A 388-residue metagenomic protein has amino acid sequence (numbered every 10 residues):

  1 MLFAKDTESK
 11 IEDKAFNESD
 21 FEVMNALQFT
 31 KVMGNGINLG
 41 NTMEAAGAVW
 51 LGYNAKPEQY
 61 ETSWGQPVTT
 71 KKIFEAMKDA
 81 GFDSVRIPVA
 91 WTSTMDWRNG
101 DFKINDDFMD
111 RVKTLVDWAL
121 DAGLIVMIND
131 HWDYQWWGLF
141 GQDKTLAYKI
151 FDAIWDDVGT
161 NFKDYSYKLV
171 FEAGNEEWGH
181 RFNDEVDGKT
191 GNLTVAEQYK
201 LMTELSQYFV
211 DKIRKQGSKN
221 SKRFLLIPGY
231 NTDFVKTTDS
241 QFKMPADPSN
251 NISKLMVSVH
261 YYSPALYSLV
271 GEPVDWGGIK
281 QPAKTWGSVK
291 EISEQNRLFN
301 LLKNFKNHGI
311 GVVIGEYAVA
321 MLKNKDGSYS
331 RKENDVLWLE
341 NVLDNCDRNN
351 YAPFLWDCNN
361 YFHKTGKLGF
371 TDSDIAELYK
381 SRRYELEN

Functional and structural regions predicted by a protein language model:
D6-S84: N-terminal carbohydrate-binding accessory modules
N17, W64-V85, M95, N99-W132 (+2 more regions): An active-site-proximal structural segment forming one wall of the substrate-binding cleft that immediately precedes
G40-T69, W97-I104, Q142-D143, L266-S293 (+2 more regions): Acidic/histidine-rich helix-loop elements that form or flank divalent-metal/phosphate-binding sites at the catalytic
N41-A45, S84, A90-M95, W132-W136 (+5 more regions): Solvent-exposed loop/turn segments at secondary-structure junctions within structured extracellular/periplasmic domains
V49-E58, W91-M109, W132-Y148, G179-T194 (+2 more regions): Surface-exposed, active-site-proximal loop segments in enzymatic domains
P67-A90, L298-H308, L343-N345, N349-A352: Catalytic domains of carbohydrate-active enzymes, especially glycoside hydrolases
Y148-E291, R297-V319, R348-F354: Active-site region of glycoside hydrolase catalytic domains
N324-N388: Aromatic-rich peripheral "rim/lid" segments of glycoside hydrolase catalytic domains that contact and position glycan
